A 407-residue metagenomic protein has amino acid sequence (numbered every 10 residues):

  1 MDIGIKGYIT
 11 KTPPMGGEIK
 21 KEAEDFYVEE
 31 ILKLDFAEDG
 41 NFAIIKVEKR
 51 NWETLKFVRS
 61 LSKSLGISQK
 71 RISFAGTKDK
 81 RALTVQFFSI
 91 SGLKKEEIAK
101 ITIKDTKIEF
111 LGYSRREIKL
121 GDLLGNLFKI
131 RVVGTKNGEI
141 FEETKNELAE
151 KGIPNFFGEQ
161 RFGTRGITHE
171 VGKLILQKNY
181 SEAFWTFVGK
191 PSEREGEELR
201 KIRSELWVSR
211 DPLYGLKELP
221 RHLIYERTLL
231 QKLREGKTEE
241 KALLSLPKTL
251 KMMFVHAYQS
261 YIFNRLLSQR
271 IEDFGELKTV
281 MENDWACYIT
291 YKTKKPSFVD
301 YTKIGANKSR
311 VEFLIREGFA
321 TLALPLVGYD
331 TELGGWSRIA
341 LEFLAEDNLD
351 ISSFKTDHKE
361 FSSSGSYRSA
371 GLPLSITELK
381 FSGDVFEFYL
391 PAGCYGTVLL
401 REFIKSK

Functional and structural regions predicted by a protein language model:
M1-A37, F42, S64-G383, P391 (+1 more regions): Extended, charged/glycine-rich binding lobes that contact polyanionic ligands
A43-W52: Conserved interaction-surface patches within small, structured recognition/assembly domains
W52-E53, C394: A generic structural signal for alpha-helix starts
E53-S60, L400: Ser/Thr-Pro-rich, acidic low-complexity intrinsically disordered regions of eukaryotic RNA-binding
